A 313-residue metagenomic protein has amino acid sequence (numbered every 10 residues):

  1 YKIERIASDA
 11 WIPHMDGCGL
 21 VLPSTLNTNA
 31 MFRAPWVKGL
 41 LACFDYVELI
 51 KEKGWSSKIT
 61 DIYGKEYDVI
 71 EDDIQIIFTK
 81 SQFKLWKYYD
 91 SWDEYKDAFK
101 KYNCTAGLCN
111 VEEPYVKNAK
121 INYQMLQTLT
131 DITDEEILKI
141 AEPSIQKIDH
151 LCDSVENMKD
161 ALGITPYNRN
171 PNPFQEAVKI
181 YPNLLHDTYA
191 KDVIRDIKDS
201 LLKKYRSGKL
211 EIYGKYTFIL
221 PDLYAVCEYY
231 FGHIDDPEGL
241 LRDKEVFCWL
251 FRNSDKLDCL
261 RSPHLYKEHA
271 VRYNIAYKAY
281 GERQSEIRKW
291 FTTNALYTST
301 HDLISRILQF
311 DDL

Functional and structural regions predicted by a protein language model:
Y1-F310: Conserved small-residue
L313: Short acidic/histidine-rich active-site segments
